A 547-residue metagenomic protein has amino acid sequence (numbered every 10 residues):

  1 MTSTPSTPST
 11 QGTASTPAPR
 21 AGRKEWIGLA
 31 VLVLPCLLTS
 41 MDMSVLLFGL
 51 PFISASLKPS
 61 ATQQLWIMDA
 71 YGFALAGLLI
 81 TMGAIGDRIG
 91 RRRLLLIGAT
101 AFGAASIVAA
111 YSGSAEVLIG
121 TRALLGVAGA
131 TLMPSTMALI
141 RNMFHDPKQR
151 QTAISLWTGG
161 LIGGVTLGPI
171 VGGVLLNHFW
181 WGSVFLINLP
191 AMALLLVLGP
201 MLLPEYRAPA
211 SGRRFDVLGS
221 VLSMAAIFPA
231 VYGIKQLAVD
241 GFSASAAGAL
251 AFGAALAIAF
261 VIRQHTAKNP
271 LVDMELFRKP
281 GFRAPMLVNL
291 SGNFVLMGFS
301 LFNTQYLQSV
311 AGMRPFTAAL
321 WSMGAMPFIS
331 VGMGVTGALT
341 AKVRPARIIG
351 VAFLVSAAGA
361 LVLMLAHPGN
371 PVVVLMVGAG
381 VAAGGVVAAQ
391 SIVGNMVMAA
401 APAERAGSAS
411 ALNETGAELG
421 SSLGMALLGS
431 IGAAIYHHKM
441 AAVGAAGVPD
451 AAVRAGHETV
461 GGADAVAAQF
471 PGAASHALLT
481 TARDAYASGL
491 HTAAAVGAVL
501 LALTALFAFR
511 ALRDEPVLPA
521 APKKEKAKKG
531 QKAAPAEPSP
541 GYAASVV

Functional and structural regions predicted by a protein language model:
M1-M41: Cytosolic juxtamembrane N-terminal segment immediately preceding the first transmembrane helix of multi-pass
P8-Q11, L194, M396, L412 (+2 more regions): Hydrophobic transmembrane architecture of multi-pass small-molecule transporters
E25-M41, L46-F48, L218, A244-F252 (+4 more regions): 12-transmembrane solute porter fold
G49-G77, A311, F316-L320: Extracellular/periplasmic helix-loop-helix junction of adjacent transmembrane segments in MFS-like secondary
K58, G90, Y111-V117, F179-W180 (+3 more regions): Helix-breaking motifs and short loop linkers at transmembrane-helix boundaries and internal kinks in secondary membrane
D69-G83, M133-M137, M323-V335: Central cavity-lining transmembrane alpha-helices of secondary-active solute carriers, predominantly the Major
A84-L218: Helix-loop-helix hairpins in multi-pass membrane proteins, especially solute transporters
S155, N177-S291, V295, M313-P315 (+1 more regions): Hydrophobic transmembrane-helix bundles of small-molecule transporters
